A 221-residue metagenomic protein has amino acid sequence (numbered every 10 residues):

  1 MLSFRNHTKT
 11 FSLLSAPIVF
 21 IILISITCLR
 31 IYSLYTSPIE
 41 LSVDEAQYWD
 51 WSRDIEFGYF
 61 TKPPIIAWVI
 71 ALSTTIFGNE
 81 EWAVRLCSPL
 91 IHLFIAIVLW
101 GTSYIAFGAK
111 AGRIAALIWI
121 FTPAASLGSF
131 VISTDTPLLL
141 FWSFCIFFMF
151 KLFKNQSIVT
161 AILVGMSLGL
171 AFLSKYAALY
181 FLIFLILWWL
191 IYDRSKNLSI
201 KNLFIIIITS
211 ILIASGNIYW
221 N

Functional and structural regions predicted by a protein language model:
L13-L41, I208-N221: Transmembrane signal-anchor helices characteristic of membrane glycosylation enzymes that use polyprenol
L23-I26, A115-P123, L168, F172: Short helix- or helix-capping micro-motifs that position conserved polar/aromatic residues at function-defining sites
L34-Y48, F57-L72, G78-W82: Extracytoplasmic catalytic/substrate-binding loops of multi-pass membrane glycan-assembly enzymes
D54, A115, F148, T160-Y176 (+1 more regions): Membrane-interface alpha helices of multi-pass inner-membrane proteins
P64-W68, F77-I97, G128-I132: Loop-to-helix entry region of an early transmembrane alpha helix in multi-pass inner-membrane enzymes
Y104-K110, C145-A161: Membrane-interface transmembrane helices that cradle and orient dolichyl/undecaprenyl
A124-L138: Short acidic/glycine- and proline-prone juxtamembrane loop motifs at membrane-interface regions of multi-pass membrane
L170, F181-N221: Transmembrane-lumen/periplasm boundary regions of multi-pass, lipid-linked membrane glycan transferases
